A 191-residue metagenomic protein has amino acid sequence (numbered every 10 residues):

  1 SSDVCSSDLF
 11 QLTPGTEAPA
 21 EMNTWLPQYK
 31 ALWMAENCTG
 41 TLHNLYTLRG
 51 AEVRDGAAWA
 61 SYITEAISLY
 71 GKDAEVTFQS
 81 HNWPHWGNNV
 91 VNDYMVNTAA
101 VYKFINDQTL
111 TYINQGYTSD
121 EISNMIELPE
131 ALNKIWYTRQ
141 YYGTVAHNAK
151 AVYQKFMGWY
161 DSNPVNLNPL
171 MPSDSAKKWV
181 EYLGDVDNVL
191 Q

Functional and structural regions predicted by a protein language model:
S1-S6: Short, small-residue-biased leader/transition segments that mark boundaries at the very start of proteins
S7-Q115: Metallo-beta-lactamase
S68-V76, W83-Q191: Accessory terminal helices/loops
